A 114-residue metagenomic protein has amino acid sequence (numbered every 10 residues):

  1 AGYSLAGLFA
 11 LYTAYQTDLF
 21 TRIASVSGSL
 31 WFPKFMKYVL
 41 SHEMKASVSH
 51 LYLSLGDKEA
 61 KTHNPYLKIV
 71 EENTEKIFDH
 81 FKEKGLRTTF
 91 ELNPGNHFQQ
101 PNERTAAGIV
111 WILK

Functional and structural regions predicted by a protein language model:
A1-K114: Non-catalytic cap/lid and distal C-terminal segments of serine-dependent acyl enzymes
